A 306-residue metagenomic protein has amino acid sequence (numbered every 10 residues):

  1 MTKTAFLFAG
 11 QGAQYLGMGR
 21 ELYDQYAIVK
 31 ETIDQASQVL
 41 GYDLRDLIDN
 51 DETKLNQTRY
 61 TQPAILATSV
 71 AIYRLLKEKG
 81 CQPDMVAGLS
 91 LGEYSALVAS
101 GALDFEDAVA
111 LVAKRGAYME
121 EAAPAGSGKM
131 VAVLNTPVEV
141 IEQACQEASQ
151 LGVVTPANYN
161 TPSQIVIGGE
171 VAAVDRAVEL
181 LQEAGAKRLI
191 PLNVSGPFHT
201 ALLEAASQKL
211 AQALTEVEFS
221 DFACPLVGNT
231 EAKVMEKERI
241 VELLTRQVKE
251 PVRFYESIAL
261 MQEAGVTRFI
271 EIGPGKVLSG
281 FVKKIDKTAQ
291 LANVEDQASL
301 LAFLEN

Functional and structural regions predicted by a protein language model:
T2-V140, R188, R268-Q297: FabD-like malonyl-/acyl-CoA
G12-A13, S100-E242, R246-V248: Alpha/beta catalytic cores of group-transfer enzymes, especially the acyltransferase/condensing modules of polyketide
T61-P63, P197-F198, P251: Glycine-rich phosphate/pyrophosphate-binding beta-alpha loops
K77, Q182, Q262-G265: Non-catalytic positions within long, well-ordered alpha-helices that form the structural scaffold/packing of enzyme
P191-V194, Q262, E295: Short glycine-rich catalytic loops that host catalytic nucleophiles or stabilize transition states across multiple
K249-V266: A short, acidic, amphipathic alpha-helical segment used as a generic capping/interface helix at domain edges
L300-E305: Short, charged, surface-exposed secondary-structure boundary motifs
